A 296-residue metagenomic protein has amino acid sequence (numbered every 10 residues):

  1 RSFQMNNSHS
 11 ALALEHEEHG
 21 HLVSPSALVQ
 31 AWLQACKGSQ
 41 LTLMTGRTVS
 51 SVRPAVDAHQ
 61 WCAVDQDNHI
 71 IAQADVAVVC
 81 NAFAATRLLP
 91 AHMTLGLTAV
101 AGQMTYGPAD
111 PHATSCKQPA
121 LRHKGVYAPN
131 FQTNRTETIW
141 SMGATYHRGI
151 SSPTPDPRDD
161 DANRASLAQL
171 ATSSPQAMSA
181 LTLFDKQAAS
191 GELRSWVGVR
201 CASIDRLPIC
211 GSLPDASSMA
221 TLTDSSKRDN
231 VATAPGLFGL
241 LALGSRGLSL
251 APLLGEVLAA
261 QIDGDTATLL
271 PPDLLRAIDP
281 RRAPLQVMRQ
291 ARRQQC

Functional and structural regions predicted by a protein language model:
R1-S39, S51-D57, T221-L222: Flavin (FAD/FMN) cofactor-binding and adjacent substrate-gating region of FAD-dependent oxidoreductase domains
A35, C80, A91, V257 (+1 more regions): Active-site catalytic microenvironments for nucleophilic, acid-base chemistry
M44, V78, F238-L240: Hydrophobic/aromatic beta-strand patches that form the interior of the parallel beta-sheet core in alpha/beta enzyme
T45-R47, R53, R194: Short loop/edge segments at beta-strand edges and connector loops that shape dinucleotide/nucleotide cofactor-binding
D57-C62, T114-C116: Short, hydrophobic/aromatic-rich segments at coil-to-beta transitions
Q66-V76: Core beta-strand elements of the Rossmann-like FAD/NAD(P) dinucleotide-binding domain in flavoenzyme oxidoreductases
V76, C80-P235: Active-site substrate-recognition segment that forms the wall of the catalytic cavity or substrate channel
A180-C296: C-terminal catalytic lobe of FAD-dependent flavoproteins
